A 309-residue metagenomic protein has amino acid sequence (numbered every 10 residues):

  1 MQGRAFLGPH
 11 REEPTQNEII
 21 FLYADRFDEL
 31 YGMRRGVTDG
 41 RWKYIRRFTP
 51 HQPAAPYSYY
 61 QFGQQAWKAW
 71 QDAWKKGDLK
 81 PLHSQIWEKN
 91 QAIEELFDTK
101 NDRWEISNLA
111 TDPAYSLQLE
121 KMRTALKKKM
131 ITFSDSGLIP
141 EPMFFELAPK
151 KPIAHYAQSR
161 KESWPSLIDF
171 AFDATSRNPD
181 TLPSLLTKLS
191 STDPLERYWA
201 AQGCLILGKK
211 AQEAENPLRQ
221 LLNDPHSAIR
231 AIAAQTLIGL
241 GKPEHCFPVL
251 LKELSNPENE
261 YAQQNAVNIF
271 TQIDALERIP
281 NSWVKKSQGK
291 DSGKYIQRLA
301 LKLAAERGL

Functional and structural regions predicted by a protein language model:
M1-D39, N108, Y115-T124: Polar, surface-exposed loop/tail segments that function as active-site lids or cofactor/substrate-recognition elements
M1-P14, Y59-K75, L182, L186 (+1 more regions): Short secondary-structure boundary segments
P9-H10, F48, F270: Hydrophobic aliphatic residues
F21, G40-W42, A154, G293: Intrinsically disordered, low-complexity segments enriched in small/polar residues
F27-T111, L117-Q118, E146: C-terminal, low-complexity/hydrophilic appendages and adjacent surface loops of extracellular/periplasmic anionic
D78-I93, N101, L109-K252, P257-L309: Long, internal low-complexity/basic segments
